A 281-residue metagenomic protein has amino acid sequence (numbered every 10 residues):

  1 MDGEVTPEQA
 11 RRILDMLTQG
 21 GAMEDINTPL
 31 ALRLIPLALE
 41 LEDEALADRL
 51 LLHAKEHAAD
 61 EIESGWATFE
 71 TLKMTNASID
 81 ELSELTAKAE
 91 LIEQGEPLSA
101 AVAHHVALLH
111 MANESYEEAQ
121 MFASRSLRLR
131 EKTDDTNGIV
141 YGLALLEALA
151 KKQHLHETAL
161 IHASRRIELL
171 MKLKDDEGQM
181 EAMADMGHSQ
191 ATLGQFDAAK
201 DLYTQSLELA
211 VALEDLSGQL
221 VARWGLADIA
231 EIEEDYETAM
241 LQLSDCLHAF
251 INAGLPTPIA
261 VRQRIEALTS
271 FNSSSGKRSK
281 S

Functional and structural regions predicted by a protein language model:
M1-S99, R264-I265, F271-S281: Flexible inter-repeat linkers and adjacent short helices within tandem amphipathic alpha-helical repeat scaffolds
T18, L52-E56, T86-Q94, S124-D135 (+3 more regions): Amphipathic alpha-helical segments of tetratricopeptide repeats
P29, W66, A101, Y141 (+5 more regions): Residue register of alpha-helical TPR repeats
L41, T75-S78, N113, T133 (+8 more regions): Structural motif corresponding to the intra-repeat A-B loop/turn of tetratricopeptide repeats
A47, A54, E81-A89, A119 (+10 more regions): Tetratricopeptide repeat
